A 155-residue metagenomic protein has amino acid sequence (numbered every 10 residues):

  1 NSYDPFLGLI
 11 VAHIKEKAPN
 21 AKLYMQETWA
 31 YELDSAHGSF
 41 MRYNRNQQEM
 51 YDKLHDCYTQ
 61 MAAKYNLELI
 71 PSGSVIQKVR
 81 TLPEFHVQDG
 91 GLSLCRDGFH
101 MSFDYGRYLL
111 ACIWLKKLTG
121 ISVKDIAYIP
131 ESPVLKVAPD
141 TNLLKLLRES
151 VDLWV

Functional and structural regions predicted by a protein language model:
N1-D104, K116, D125: Alpha-helical cap/lid subdomain in secreted, periplasmic, or secretory-pathway luminal O-acyl-processing enzymes
G91-V155: Conserved catalytic region of serine esterases and O-acyltransferases that act on ester linkages in lipids
